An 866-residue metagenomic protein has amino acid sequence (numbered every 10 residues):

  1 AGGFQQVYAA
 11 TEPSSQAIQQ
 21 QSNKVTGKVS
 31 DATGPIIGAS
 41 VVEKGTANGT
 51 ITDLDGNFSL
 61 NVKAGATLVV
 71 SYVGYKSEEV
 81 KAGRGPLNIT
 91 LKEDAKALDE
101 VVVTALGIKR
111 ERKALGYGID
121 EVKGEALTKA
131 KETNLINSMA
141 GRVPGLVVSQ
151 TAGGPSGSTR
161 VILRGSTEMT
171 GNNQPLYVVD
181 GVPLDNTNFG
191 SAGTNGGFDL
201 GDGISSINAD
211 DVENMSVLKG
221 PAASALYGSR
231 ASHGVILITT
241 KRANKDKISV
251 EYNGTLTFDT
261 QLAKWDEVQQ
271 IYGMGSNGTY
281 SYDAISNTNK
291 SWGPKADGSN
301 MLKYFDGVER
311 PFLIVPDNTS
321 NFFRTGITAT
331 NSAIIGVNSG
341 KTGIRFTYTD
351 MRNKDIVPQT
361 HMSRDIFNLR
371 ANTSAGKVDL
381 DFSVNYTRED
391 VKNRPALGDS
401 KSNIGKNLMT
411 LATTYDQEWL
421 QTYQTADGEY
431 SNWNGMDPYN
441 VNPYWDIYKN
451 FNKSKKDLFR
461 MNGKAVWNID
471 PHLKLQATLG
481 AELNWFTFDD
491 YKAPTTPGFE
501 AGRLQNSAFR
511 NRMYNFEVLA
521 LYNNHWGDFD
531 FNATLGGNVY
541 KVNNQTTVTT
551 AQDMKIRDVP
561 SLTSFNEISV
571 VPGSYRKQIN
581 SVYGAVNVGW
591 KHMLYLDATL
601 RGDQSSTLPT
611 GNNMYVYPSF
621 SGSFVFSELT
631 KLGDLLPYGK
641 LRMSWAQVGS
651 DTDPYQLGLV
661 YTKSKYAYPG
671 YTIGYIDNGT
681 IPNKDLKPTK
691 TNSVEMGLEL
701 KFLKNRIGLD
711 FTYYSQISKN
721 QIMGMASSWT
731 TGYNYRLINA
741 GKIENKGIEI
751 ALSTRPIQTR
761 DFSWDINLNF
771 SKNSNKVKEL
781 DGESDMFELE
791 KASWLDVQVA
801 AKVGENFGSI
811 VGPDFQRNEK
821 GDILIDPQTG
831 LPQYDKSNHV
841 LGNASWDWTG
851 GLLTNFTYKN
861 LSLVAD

Functional and structural regions predicted by a protein language model:
A1-N368, A375-D381, R460, Y733 (+2 more regions): Short, small/polar-rich motifs associated with maturation and membrane association, primarily at protein termini
V25, N48-T50, M461, L475 (+5 more regions): Structural detector for hydrophobic anchor residues on beta-strands
A97, K113, G171-Q174, V179 (+10 more regions): Surface-exposed loop/interface segments of Gram-negative outer-membrane beta-barrel transport/assembly proteins
N188-F189, S276, S320-F322, S718 (+1 more regions): C-terminal beta-signal and adjacent terminal beta-strands/loops of Gram-negative outer-membrane beta-barrel proteins
T240, Y252, A333-V337, L369-T373 (+10 more regions): Residues on the lipid-exposed face of transmembrane beta-strands in outer-membrane beta-barrel proteins
Y348-K354, L596-S605, W645, P756: Transmembrane beta-strand segments that form the barrel wall of outer-membrane beta-barrel proteins
T610-Y615: Short glycine/threonine-rich loop-to-helix capping motif typified by GTGT followed within a few residues by an Asp-Pro
